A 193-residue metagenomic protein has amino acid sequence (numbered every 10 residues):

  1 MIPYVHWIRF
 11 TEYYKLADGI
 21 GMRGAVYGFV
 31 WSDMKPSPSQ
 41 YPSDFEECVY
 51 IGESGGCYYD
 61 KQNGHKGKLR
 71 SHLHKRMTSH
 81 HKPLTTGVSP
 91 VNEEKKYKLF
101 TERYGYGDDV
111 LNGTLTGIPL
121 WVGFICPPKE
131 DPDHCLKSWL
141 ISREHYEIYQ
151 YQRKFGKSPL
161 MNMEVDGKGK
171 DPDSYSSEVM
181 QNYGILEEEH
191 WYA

Functional and structural regions predicted by a protein language model:
M1-A193: Boundary/linker segments flanking structured domains
